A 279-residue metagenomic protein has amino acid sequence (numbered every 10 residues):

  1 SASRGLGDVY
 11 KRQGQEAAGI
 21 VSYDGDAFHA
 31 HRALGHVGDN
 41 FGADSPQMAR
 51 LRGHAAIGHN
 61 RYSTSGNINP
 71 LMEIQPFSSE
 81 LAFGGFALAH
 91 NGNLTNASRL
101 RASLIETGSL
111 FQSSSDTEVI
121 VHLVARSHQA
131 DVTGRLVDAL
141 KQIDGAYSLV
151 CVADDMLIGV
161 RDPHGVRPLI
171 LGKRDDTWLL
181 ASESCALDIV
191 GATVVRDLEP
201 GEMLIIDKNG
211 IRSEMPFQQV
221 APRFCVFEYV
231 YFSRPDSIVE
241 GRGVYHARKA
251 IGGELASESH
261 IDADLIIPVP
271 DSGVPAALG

Functional and structural regions predicted by a protein language model:
S1, G7-P200, I205-L265, V269-P270: Conserved short alpha-helical segments that host acidic/polar catalytic motifs at enzyme active sites
V274-G279: Carboxylate/His-rich catalytic cores and anion/metal-binding grooves
